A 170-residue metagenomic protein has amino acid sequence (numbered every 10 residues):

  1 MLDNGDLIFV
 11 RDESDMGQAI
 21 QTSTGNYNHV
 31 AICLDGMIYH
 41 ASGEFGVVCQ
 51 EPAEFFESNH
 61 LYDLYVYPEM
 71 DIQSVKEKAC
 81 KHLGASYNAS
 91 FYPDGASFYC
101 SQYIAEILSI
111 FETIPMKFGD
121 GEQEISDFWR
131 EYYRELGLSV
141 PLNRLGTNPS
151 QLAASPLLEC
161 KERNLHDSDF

Functional and structural regions predicted by a protein language model:
M1-F170: Cysteine-nucleophile amide-bond enzymes
